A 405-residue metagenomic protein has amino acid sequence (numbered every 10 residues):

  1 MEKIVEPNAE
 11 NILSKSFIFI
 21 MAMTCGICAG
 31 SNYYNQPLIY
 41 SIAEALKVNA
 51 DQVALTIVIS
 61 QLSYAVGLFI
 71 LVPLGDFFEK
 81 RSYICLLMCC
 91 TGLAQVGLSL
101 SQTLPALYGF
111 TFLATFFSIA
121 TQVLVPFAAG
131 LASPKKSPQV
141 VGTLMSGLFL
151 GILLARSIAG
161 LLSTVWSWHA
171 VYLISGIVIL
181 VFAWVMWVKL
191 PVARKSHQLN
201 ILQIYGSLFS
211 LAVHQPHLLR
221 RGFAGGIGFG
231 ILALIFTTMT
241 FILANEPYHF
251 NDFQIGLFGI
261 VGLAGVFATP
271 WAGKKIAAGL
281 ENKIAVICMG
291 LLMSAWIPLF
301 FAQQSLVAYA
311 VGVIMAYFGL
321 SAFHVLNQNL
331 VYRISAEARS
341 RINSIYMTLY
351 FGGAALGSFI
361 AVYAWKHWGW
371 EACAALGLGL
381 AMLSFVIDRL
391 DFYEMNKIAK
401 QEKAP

Functional and structural regions predicted by a protein language model:
E2-N11, P191-G222: Juxtamembrane intracellular "pre-TM" segments in multi-pass secondary transporters
S16-A50, L68, T121, I235-T240: Extracytoplasmic
V66-L104: Conserved MFS/SLC helix-loop-helix module at the cytosolic interface between two early adjacent transmembrane helices
L68-E79, F267-E281, W365: Helix-to-loop junctions at the C-terminal end of transmembrane segments in multipass secondary transporters
F110-G147: Cytoplasmic helix-loop-helix junction between adjacent transmembrane helices in 12-TM secondary transporters
T143-L190: Helix-loop-helix hairpin linking two adjacent transmembrane segments in secondary transporters
N282-N327: C-terminal transmembrane helical hairpin of 12-TM major facilitator-type secondary transporters
